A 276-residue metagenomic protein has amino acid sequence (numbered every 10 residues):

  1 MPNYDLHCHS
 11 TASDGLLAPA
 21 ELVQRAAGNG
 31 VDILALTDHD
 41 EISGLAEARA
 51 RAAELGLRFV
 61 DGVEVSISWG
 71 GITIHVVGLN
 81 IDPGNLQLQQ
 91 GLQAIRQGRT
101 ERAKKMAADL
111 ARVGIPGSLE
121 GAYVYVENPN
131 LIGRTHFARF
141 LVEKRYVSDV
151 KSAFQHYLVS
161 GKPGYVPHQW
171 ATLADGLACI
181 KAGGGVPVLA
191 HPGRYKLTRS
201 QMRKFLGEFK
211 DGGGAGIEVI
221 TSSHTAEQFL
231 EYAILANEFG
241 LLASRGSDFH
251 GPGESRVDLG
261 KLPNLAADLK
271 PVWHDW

Functional and structural regions predicted by a protein language model:
M1-I72, Y157-V159, A171-E254, L265 (+1 more regions): An N-terminally biased module of ancient metal coordination in phosphate/nucleic-acid-related enzymes
R51-G207, P263, A267-W276: Extended substrate/RNA-proximal surfaces in nucleic-acid metabolism proteins
Q87, E254-S255: A short acidic, helix-capping loop that chelates divalent metal ions and anchors anionic groups
